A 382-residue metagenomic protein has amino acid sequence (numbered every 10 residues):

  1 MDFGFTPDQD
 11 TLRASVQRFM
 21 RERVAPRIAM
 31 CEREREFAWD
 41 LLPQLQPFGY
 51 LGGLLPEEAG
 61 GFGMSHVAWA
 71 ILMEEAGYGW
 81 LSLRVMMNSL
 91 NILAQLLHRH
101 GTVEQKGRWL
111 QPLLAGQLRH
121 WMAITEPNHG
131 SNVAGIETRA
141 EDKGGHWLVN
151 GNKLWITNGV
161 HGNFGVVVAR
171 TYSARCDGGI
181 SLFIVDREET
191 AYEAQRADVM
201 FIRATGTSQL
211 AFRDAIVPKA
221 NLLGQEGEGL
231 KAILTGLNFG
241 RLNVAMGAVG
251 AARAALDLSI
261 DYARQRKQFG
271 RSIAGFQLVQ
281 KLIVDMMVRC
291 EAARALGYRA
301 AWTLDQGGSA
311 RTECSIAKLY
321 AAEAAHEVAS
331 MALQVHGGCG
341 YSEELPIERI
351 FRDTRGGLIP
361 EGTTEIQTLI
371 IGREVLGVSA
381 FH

Functional and structural regions predicted by a protein language model:
M1-R84, N88, H100-Q105, P112-Q117 (+5 more regions): Alpha-helical interface subdomain recognition
G49, L72-G77, A169, V185-E189 (+1 more regions): Short Ser/Thr-interspersed hydrophobic loop/turn segments at strand-loop and sheet-helix junctions that line or gate
M86-M87, L113, N128-S131, W155-N158 (+2 more regions): Short Gly/Pro-enriched turn/cap motifs at secondary-structure boundaries
G116-I124: A short, Trp-centered hydrophobic/proline-enriched beta-strand micro-motif
P127-R139: Active-site-adjacent elements of ketosynthase-type condensing enzymes
G135, E188-P218: Flexible, small-/acidic-enriched active-site or ligand-binding loops
E137, G145-H146, N150-Q195: A short core secondary-structure module
D214-A232: Long, acidic (Asp/Glu-rich), low-complexity accessory segments flanking structured domains
